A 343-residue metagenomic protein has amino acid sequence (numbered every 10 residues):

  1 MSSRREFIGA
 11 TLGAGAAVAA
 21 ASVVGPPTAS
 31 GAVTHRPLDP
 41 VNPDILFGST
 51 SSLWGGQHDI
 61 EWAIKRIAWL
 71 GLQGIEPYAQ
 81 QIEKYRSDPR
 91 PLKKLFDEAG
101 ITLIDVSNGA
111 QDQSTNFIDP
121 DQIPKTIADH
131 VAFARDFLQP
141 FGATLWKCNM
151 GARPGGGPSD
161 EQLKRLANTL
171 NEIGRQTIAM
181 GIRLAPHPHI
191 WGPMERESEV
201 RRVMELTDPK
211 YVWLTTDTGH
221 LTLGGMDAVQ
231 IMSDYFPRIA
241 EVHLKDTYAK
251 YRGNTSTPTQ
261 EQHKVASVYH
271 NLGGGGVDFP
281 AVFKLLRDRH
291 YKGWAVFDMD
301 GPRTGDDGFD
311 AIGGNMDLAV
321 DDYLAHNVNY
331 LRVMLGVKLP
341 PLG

Functional and structural regions predicted by a protein language model:
S2-V23, S30-F47, E61-A68, E197-V212 (+1 more regions): Histidine-acidic metal/acid-base catalytic patches
T11-A21, D39, E98, F117-L214 (+1 more regions): Active-site acidic/histidine proton-transfer and metal-coordination neighborhood in alpha/beta enzyme cores
P37-N42, I64-W69, R86-V106, A132-G142 (+4 more regions): Acidic (Asp/Glu)-rich catalytic clusters
L38-T50, E61-R86, T115-F117, V131-Q162 (+3 more regions): Long, low-complexity, intrinsically disordered polar/charged segments
I45-S51, I75-P77, L103-N108, W146-C148 (+4 more regions): Hydrophobic faces of well-ordered beta-strands that scaffold small-molecule active sites in alpha/beta enzyme cores
W54-D59, Y78-P89, D112-F117, R153-P158 (+5 more regions): Acidic-and-aromatic substrate-binding clefts and catalytic sites of carbohydrate-active enzymes
G71-G74, G151, G181, D217-G219 (+2 more regions): Glycine-centered flexibility sites
G100-Q111, D129-Q139, W213-G219, G273-G276 (+1 more regions): Short, basic, helix/turn surface patches
